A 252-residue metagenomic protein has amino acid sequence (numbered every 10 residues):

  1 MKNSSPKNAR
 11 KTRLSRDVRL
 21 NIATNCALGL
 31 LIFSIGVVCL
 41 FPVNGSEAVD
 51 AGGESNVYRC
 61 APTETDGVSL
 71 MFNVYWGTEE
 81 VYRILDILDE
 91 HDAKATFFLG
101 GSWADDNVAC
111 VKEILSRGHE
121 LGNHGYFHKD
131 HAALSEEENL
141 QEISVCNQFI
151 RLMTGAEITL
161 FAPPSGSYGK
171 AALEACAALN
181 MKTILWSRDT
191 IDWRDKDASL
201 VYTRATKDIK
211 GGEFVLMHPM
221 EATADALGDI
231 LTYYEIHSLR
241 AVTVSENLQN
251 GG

Functional and structural regions predicted by a protein language model:
M1-M71, D86-T96, K210-G252: Terminal accessory/targeting
S46-L134, E138, E142-V145, F149 (+3 more regions): Active-site beta->alpha N-cap acidic-glycine motif
F72-V74, L99-G101, Y126, A162-G166 (+3 more regions): Active-site-proximal beta-strand/loop segments in catalytic clefts of secreted hydrolases
T78-E79, A104-D105, A133, K170 (+2 more regions): Loop/helix-junction capping segments adjacent to catalytic residues or to phosphate/diphosphate-binding pockets
Y82, D86, A109-K112, Q141-S144 (+7 more regions): Solvent-exposed, polar/charged alpha-helical surfaces in well-ordered, non-transmembrane soluble domains, broadly
L152-Y168, L173-C176, A222: Basic- and aromatic-lined ligand-binding clefts that recognize polyanionic substrates
L173-D208, L239-G251: His/Asp/Glu-enriched short active-site or ligand-binding loop at hydrolase and phosphoryl-transfer sites
